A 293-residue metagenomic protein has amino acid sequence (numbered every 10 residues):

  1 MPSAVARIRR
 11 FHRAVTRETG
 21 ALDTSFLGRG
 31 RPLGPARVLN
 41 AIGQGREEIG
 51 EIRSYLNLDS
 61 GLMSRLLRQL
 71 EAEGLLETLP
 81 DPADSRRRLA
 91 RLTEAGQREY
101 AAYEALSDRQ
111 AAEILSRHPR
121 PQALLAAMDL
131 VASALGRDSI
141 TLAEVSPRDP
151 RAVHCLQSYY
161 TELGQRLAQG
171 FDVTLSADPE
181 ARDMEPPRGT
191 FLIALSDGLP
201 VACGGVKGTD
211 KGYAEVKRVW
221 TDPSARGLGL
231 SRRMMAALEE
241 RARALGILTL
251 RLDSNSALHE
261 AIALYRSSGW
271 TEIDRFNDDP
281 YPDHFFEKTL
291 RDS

Functional and structural regions predicted by a protein language model:
M1-L33, R151-L156, E162: N-terminal leader segment of winged-helix/HTH proteins
L22-L62, E73, E180-G189, A194 (+1 more regions): N-terminal helix-turn-helix DNA-binding core of bacterial DNA-binding proteins
R46, P82-L106: Basic, amphipathic "hinge/linker" alpha-helix immediately C-terminal to the N-terminal HTH DNA-binding motif
G50-E51, Y213, M235, E240-S254: Conserved GNAT acetyl-CoA-binding A-motif
A105-A143, P147, K288-R291: Terminal interaction helix/tail motif
R137, S146-Y213, K217, D222 (+3 more regions): Acetyl-CoA-dependent GNAT
V145-R148, L248-R251, N255-S268, D274-S293: C-terminal "cap" of GNAT-fold acetyltransferases
T221, G227-E240, A263-S267: Conserved acetyl-CoA-binding loop-helix of GNAT-fold acetyltransferases
